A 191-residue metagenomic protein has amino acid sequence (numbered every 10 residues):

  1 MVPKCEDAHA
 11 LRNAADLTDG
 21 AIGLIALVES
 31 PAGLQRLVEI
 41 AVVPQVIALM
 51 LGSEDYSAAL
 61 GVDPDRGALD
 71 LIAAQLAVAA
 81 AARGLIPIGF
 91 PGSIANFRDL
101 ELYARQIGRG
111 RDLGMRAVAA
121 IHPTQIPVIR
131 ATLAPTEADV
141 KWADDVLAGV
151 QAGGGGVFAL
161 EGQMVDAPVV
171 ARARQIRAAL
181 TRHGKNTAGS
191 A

Functional and structural regions predicted by a protein language model:
M1-A191: Expand to "…catalyze enediolate/carbanion chemistry for C-C bond making/breaking, isomerization, decarboxylation
